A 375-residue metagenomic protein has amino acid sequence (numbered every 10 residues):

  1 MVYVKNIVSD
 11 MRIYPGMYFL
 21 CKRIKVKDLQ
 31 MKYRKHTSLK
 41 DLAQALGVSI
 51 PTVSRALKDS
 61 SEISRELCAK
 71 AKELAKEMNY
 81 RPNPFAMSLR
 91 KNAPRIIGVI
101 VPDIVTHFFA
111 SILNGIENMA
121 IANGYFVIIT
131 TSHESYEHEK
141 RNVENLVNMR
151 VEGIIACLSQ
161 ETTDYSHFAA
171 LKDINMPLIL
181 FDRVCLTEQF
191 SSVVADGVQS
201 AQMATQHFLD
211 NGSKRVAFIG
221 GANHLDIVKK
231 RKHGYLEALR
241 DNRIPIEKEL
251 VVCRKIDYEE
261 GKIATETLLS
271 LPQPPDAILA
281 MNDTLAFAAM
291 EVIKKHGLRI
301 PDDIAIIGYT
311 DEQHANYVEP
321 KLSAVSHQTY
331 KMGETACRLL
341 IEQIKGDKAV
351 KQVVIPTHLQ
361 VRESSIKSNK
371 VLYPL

Functional and structural regions predicted by a protein language model:
M1-P94: N-terminal helix-turn-helix DNA-binding module of bacterial transcription factors
M1-Y33, A45, E77, N118-N123 (+3 more regions): Bacterial carbohydrate/catabolite-sensing allosteric modules
M31-S38, K76-N114, A122-Y125, H133-E134 (+1 more regions): N-terminal helix-turn-helix/winged-helix DNA-binding helices and compositionally similar short basic alpha-helical
H36, P82-N83, Y136-K140, T162-Y165 (+1 more regions): Structural motif corresponding to alpha-helix initiation and N-cap regions
V99, I128-T130, I155-A156, F218 (+1 more regions): Short catalytic-loop micro-motif centered on adjacent basic/acidic residues
D103-V105, H133-E134, S159-T162, A222-D226: Short histidine/acidic/glycine/proline-rich micro-motifs that form metal- and phosphate-coordinating active-site loops
N118-D164: Central regulatory/effector-binding core of bacterial HTH transcription factors
